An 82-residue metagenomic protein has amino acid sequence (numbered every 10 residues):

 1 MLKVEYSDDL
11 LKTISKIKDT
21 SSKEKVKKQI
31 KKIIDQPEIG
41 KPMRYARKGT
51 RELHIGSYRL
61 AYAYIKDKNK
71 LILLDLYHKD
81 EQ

Functional and structural regions predicted by a protein language model:
M1-D9, K16, T20-K23, H54-R59 (+1 more regions): Enriched for short, Lys/Arg-rich terminal
K31-H54: A short, surface-exposed loop/turn module that caps and links secondary-structure elements
